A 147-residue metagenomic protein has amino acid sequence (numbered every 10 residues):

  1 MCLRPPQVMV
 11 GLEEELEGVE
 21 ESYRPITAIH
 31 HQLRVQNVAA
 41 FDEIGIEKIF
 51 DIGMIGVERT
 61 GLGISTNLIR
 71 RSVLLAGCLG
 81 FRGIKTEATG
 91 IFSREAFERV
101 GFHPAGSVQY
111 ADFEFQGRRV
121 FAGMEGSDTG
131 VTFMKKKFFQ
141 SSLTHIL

Functional and structural regions predicted by a protein language model:
M1-G56, T60, G106-S127: Conserved acyl-donor/pantetheine-binding loop and adjacent beta-alpha core of acyl/acetyltransferases and related
C2-R4, A88-G90, G101, F138: Residues that form ligand- and interface-recognition hot spots within folded domains
L12-E15, E98-V100, L147: Short coil/turn segments at secondary-structure boundaries
D51-C78, T86, R99: Conserved acetyl-CoA-binding loop-helix of GNAT-fold acetyltransferases
V73, G123, S127-L147: C-terminal helix/juxtamembrane-tail motif
C78-G80, G90-Q116: Conserved active-site alpha-helix within GNAT-family acetyltransferase domains
